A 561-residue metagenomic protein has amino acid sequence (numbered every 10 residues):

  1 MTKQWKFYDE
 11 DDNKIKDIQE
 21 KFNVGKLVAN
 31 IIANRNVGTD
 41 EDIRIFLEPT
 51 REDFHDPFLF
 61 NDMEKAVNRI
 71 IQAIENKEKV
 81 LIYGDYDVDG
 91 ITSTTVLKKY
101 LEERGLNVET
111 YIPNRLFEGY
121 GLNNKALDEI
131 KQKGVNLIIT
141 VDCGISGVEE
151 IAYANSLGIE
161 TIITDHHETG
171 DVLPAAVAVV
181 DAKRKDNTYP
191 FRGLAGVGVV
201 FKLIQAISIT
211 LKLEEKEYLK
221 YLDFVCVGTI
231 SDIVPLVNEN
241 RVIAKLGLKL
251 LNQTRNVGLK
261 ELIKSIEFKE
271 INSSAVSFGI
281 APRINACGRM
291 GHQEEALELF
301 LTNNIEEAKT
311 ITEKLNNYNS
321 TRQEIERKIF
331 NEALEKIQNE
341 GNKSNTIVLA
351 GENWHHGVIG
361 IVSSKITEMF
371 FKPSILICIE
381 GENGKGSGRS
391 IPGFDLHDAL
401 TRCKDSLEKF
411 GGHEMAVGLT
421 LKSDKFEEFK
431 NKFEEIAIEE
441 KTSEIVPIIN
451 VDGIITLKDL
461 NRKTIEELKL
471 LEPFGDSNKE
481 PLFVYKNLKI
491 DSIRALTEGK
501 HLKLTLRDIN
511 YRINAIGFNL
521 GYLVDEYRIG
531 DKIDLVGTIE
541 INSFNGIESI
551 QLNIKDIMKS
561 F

Functional and structural regions predicted by a protein language model:
T2, Y8-L137, L157-G158, S208-E428 (+2 more regions): Hydrophobic helix-and-loop "lid/oligomerization" segment in the mid-to-C-terminal part of catalytic domains
Q72, E168-D181, L506-Y511: Acidic-glycine-rich active-site phosphate/pyrophosphate-binding loop
Q72-E78, E307-I311, N317-L349, R402-F561: Mid-to-C-terminal polyanion-binding domains and interfaces
V96, V172-L213, Y218-I230: Short alpha-helices
Y111, V141, T164-H166, V180-A182 (+1 more regions): Generic beta-sheet signal
L116-E118, G147, H167-V172, D186-N187 (+2 more regions): Short gly/pro/ser/thr-enriched loop/turn and capping motifs at secondary-structure boundaries
N136, V177, D534: Conserved acidic residues
C143-N155: Active-site core of PLP-dependent enzymes with the aminotransferase class I/II
